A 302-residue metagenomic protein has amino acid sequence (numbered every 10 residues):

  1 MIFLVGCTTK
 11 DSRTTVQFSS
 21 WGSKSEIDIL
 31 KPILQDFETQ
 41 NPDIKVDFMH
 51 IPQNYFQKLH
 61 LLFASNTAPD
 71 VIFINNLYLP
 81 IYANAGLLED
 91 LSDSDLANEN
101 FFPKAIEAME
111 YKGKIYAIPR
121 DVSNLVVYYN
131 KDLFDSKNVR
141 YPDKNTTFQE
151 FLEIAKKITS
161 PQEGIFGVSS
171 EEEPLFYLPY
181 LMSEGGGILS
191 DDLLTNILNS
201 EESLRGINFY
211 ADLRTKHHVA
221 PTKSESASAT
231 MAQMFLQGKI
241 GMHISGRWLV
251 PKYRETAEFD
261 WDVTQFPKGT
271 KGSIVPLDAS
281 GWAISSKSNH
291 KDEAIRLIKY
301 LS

Functional and structural regions predicted by a protein language model:
M1-I81, D95-E99, Y141, T264 (+2 more regions): Conserved N-terminal structural module of periplasmic/extracytoplasmic solute-binding proteins
Q40, K45, K137, D212-P221 (+1 more regions): Extracytoplasmic/periplasmic substrate-recognition and gating elements
H50-K58, L77, T146-E153, P221-L236: Short helix-initiation/N-cap motifs at beta->coil->alpha
F63-I74, L87-L88, Q162-I165, Q237-S245: Alpha-to-beta junction loops
N76-V126, L152, D262-T264: Hinge/lid segment of periplasmic solute-binding proteins
L79-Y82, G246-F259: A ligand-binding cleft/hinge motif common to bilobed small-molecule-binding domains
E89-F101, K144, F166-G167, G186-I207 (+2 more regions): Short, solvent-exposed loop/beta-turn-alpha elements that line the ligand-binding surface or hinge of extracytoplasmic
I154-K156, T195-S224: Glycine-centered hinge/linker elements that transmit conformational signals in sensory and ligand-binding systems
